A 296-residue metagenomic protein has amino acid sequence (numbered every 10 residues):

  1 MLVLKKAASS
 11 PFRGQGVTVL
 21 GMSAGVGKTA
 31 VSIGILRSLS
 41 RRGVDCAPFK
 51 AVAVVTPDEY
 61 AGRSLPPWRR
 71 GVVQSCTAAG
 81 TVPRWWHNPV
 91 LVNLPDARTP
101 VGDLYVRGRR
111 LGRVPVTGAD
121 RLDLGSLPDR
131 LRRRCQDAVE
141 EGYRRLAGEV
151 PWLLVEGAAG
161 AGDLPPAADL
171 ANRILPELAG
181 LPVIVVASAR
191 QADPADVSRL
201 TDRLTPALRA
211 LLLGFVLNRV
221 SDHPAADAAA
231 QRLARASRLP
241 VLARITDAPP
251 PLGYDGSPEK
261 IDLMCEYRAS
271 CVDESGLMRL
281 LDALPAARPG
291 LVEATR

Functional and structural regions predicted by a protein language model:
L2-R296: Flexible phosphate-sensing "switch/lid" loops adjacent to ATP/NTP-binding sites across phosphate-transfer
